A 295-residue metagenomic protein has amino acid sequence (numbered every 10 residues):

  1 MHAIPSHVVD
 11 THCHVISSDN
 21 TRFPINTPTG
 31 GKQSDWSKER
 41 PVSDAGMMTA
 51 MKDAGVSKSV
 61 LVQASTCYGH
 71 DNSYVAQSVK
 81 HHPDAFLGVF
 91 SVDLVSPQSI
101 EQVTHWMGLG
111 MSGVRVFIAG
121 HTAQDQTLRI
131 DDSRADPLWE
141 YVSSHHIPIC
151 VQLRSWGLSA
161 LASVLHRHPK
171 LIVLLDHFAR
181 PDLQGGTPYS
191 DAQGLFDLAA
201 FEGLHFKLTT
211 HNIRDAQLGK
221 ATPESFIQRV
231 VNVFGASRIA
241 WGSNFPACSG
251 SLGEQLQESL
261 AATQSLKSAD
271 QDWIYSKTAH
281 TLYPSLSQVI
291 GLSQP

Functional and structural regions predicted by a protein language model:
M1-T11, N26-K58, Q228-R229, G235-A240 (+1 more regions): Mid-to-C-terminal alpha-helical segments outside catalytic/metal-binding sites
V9-C13, S59-V62, L87-F90, V114-V116 (+4 more regions): Hydrophobic faces of well-ordered beta-strands that scaffold small-molecule active sites in alpha/beta enzyme cores
H12, M51, V75, W106 (+7 more regions): Conserved, mostly hydrophobic/aromatic
I16-D19, T66-G69, V95-Q98, H121-A123 (+5 more regions): Active-site environment of divalent metal-dependent phosphoester hydrolases
T29-P41, A45-C67, A85-S91, S112-A119 (+1 more regions): Divalent metal-dependent hydrolysis catalytic cores, especially in the metallo-beta-lactamase
R40-A50, S96-W106, S190-D191: Short, acidic/polar
T66-W156, S163, H205-N212: Active-site gating/metal-coordination segments in enzymes
L128-A240, G291-S293: Catalytic pocket-lining loop regions of alpha/beta-barrel enzymes, especially the amidohydrolase/enolase/GH5 lineages
